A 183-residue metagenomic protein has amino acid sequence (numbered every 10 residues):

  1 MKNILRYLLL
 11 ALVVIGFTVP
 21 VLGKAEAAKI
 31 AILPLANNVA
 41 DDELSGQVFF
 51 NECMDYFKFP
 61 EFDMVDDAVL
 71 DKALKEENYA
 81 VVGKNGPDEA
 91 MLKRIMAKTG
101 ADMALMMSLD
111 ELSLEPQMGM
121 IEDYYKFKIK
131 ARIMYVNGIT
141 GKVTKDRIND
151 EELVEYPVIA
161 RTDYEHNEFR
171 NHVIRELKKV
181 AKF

Functional and structural regions predicted by a protein language model:
M1-R6: Positively charged n-region of N-terminal signal peptides that target proteins for export
Y7-P20: Bacterial N-terminal signal peptides
G23-A31, K98-T99, E111-L114, D123-F183: C-terminal/domain-edge helix-coil "capping" segments
A27-K29, A40-M106, K142-K145, E176-K179: N-terminal segment of the mature soluble domain
L33-P34, M107-S108: Conserved beta-strand segments of the P-loop GTPase G domain that flank and frequently precede/overlap
A36-N38: Residue-level signal for short, function-critical loop segments
D42, L114-M120: Extracytoplasmic/secreted cell-surface and envelope-processing proteins
L92-R94, G119-E122: Short, P/G- and charge-enriched loop/turn segments at secondary-structure junctions
